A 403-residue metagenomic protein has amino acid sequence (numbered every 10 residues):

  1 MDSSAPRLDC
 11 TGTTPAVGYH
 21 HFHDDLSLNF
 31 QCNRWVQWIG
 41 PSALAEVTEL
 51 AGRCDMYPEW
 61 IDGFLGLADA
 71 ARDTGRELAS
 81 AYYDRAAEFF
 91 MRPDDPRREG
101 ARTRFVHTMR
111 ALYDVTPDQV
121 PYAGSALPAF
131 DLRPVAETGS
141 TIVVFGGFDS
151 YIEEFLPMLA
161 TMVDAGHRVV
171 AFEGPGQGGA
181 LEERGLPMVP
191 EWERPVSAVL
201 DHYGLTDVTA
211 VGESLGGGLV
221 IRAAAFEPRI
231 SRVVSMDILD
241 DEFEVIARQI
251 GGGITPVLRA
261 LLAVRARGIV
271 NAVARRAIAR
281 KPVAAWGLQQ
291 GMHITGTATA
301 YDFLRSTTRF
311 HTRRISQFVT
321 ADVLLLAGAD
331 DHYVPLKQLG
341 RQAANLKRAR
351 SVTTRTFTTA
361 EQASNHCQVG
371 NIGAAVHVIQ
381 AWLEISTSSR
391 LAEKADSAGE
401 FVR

Functional and structural regions predicted by a protein language model:
F64, R92-A136: N-terminal cap/lid segment of alpha/beta-hydrolase-fold proteins
M91, T358-A374: Catalytic histidine-centered segment of alpha/beta-hydrolase-like enzymes
E154, G185-L205: Alpha/beta-hydrolase active-site loop
M158, A321, P335-N345: Short alpha-helix in the alpha/beta-hydrolase fold that links the catalytic acid
M162-G179: Conserved alpha/beta-hydrolase
F226-R305, L326-A327: Hydrolase active-site cap/lid region
V319, L325-A327, D331: Short beta-strand/loop motif that positions the catalytic acidic residue of the alpha/beta-hydrolase fold
A344-S364: Catalytic histidine neighborhood in serine/cysteine hydrolases with alpha/beta-hydrolase-type architecture
